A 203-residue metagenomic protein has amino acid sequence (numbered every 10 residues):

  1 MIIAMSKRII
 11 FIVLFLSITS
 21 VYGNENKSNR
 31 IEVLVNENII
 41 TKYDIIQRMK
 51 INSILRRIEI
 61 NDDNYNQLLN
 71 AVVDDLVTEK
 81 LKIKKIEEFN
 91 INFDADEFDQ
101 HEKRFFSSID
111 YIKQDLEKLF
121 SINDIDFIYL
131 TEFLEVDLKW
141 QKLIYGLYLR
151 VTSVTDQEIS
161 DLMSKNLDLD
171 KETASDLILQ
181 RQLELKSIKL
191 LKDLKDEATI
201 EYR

Functional and structural regions predicted by a protein language model:
M1-I9: Positively charged n-region of N-terminal signal peptides that target proteins for export
R8-S17: Sec-dependent N-terminal signal peptides
I18-T19, K85: Single-residue recognition of alpha-helix boundary sites
V21-E25: Boundary at the C-terminal end of the N-terminal hydrophobic targeting segment
N26-L34, I39-I40, D63-R203: Peptidyl-prolyl cis-trans isomerase
Q47-M49: A short acidic/small-residue loop/turn micro-motif
N52-N64: Short, conserved catalytic-motif segment at the N-terminal edge
